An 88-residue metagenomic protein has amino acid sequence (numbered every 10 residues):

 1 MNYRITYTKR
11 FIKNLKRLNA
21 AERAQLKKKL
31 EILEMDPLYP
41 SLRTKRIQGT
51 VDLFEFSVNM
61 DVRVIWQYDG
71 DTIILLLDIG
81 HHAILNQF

Functional and structural regions predicted by a protein language model:
N2-I5, K9, K13, A20-A24 (+2 more regions): Enriched for short, Lys/Arg-rich terminal
R10, Q25, S41-K45: Unusually extended, aromatic-enriched hydrophobic runs near protein termini
R23-K28, G49: Phosphate-binding glycine-rich loops and adjacent basic patches that engage nucleotide phosphates, nucleic-acid
K27, E34, L77: A cross-family signal for key residues in well-ordered alpha-helices that form functional helical elements
E31-F56: A short, surface-exposed loop/turn module that caps and links secondary-structure elements
